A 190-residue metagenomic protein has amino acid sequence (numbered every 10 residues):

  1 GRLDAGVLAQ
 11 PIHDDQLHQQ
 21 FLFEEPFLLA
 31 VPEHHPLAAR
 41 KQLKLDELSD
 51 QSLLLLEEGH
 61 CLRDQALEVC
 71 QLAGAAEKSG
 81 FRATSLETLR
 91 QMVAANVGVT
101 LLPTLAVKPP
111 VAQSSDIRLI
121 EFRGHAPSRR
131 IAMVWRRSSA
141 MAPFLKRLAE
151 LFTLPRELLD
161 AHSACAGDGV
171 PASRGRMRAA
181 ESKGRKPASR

Functional and structural regions predicted by a protein language model:
G1, L48, A66, Q91-V97 (+1 more regions): Hydrophobic residues within well-ordered alpha-helices
G1-V31, E68, A94, D116-I120: Short beta-strand-centered segments that line the small-molecule binding cleft or hinge of alpha/beta clamshell
A9, S52-A73, M141-E150, P155-A166: Secondary-structure junction motif
Q10-P11, E33, P103-A106, I131: Short secondary-structure boundary segments
D14-F27, V31-L53, L145: Flexible hinge/capping segments at coil-to-helix
E33, A39, I117-A161: A late-sequence structural motif
L72-G80: A local structural motif
R82-L89: Short helix-initiation/N-cap motifs at beta->coil->alpha
